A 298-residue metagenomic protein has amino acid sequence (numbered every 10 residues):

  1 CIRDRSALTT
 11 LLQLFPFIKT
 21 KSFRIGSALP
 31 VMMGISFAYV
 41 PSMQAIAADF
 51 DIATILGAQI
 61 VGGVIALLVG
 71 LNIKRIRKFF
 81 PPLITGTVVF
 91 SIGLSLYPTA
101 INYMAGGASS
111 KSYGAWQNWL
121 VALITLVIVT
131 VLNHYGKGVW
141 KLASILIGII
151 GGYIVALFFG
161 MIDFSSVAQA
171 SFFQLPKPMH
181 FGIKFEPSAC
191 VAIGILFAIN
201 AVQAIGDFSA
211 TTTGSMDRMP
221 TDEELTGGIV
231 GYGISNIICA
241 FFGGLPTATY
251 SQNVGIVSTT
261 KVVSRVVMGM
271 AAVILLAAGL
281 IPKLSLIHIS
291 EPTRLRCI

Functional and structural regions predicted by a protein language model:
C1-D4, I287-T293: Conserved small/polar residues in nucleotide/adenosyl-binding loops
R3, S144-T226: Helix-loop-helix hairpins and the membrane-proximal interhelical loops of multi-pass alpha-helical transport proteins
R3-A28, G194-R265: Membrane-embedded helical hairpins/re-entrant loop segments and their flanking transmembrane helices within multi-pass
R5-L14, G62-G70, T87-I101, V121-Y135 (+4 more regions): Hydrophobic core segments of alpha-helical transmembrane domains in multi-pass membrane transport and ion-translocation
L14-T20, L68-I76, L96-G107, M161-F164 (+3 more regions): Transmembrane helix-loop junctions in multi-pass membrane proteins
R24-I60: Membrane-interface helix-loop-helix modules in multi-pass membrane proteins
S27-M33, F79-V89, K141-G148, R265-A271 (+1 more regions): Cytoplasmic-side transmembrane-helix entry/capping segments in multi-pass membrane proteins
A45-F50, S91-Y135, S166-H180: Inter-helical loop and helix-membrane interface segments of multi-pass membrane transporters/permeases
